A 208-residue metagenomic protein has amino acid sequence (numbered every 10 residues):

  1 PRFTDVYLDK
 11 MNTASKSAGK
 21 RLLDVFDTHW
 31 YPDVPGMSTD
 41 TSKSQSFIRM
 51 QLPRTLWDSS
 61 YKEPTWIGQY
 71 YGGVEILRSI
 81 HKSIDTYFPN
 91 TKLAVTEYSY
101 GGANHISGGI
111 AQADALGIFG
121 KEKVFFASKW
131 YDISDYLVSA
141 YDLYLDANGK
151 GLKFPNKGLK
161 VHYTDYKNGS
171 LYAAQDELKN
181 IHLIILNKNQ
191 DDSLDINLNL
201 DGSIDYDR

Functional and structural regions predicted by a protein language model:
P1-S107, Q112: Noncatalytic carbohydrate-binding groove/subsite architecture in carbohydrate-active enzymes
T13-S15, I80-I84, N104, D114-G117 (+3 more regions): Generic recognition of flexible, low-complexity loop/linker segments
S17-K20, K121, S203: Alpha-helix termination/capping residues and helix-transition junctions
D27, A94-V95, S128, H182-I185: Structured core elements
D33, Y100-G101, S134, K188-Q190: Short, solvent-exposed loop/turn segments at secondary-structure junctions
S38-T41, K92-Y172, E177: Aromatic/acidic polysaccharide-binding cleft in carbohydrate-active enzymes
Y98, I133-S134, N199-Y206: Active/binding-pocket-proximal capping segment
D165-D205: Carbohydrate-binding surface patches
